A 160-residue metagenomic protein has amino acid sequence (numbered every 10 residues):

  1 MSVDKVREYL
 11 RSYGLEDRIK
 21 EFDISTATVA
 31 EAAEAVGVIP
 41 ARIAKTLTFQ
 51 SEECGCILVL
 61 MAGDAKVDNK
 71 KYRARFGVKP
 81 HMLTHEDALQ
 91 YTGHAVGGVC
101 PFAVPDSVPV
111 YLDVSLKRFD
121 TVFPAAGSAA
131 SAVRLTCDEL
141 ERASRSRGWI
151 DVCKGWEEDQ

Functional and structural regions predicted by a protein language model:
M1-Q160: Extended, low-hydrophobicity, polar/charged segments
